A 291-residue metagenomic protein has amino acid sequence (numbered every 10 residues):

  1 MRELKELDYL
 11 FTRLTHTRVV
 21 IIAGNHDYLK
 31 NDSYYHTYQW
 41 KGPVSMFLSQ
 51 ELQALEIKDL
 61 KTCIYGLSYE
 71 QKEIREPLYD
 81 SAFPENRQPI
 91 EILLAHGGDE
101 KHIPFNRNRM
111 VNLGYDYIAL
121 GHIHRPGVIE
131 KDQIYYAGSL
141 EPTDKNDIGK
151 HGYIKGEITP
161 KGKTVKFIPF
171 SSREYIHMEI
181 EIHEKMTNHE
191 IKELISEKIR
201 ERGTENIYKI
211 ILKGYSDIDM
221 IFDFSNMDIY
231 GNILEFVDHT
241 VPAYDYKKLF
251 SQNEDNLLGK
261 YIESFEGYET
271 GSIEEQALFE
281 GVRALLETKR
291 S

Functional and structural regions predicted by a protein language model:
M1-K145, K150-G152: His/Asp/Glu-rich metal-coordinating catalytic cores of metallo-dependent phosphodiesterases/hydrolases acting on
H36-Y38, Y79-S81, H151-Y153, I158 (+3 more regions): General N-terminal targeting signals
G66, G97, A119, G156 (+3 more regions): Small-side-chain structural scaffolding
P126-I191: A conserved active-site cap/scaffold subdomain adjacent to cofactor or substrate pockets
K163-S291: Accessory, non-catalytic peripheral segments of nucleic-acid enzymes
